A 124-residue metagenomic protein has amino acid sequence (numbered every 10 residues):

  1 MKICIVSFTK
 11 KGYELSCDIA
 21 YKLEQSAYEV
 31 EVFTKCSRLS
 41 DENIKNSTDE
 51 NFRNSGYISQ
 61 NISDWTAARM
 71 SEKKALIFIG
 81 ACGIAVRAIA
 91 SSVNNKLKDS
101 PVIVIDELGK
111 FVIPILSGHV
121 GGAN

Functional and structural regions predicted by a protein language model:
M1-K2, Y28, S71-A75, L97-P101 (+1 more regions): Short coil/turn connectors at secondary-structure junctions
M1-R38: N-terminal basic/disordered segments at the start of proteins
G12-Y13, L39-D41, L108-I113: Short gly/pro/ser/thr-enriched loop/turn and capping motifs at secondary-structure boundaries
V30-A68: N-terminal beta-loop-helix "entrance" segment that forms/cooperates in small-molecule cofactor or anionic ligand
F78-C82: Short His-Asn-centered micro-motif
A85-V86, P114: Active-site and donor-binding regions of nucleotide-sugar-utilizing enzymes
V86-D99: Short Gly/Thr/Asp-enriched flexible loops that form oxyanion-binding sites at enzyme active sites
K110-N124: Short, glycine-/small-residue-rich phosphate/pyrophosphate-handling segment
